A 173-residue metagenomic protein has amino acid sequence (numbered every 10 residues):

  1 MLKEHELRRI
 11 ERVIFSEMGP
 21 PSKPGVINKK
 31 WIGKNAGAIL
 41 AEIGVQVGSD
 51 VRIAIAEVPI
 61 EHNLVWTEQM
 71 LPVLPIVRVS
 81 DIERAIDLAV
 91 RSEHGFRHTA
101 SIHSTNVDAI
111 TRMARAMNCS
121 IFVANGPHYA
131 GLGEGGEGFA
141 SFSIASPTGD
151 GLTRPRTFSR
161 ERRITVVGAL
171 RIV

Functional and structural regions predicted by a protein language model:
M1-E61: ALDH superfamily catalytic-core signature
V45-V173: Conserved C-terminal structural/oligomerization subdomain of aldehyde/semialdehyde dehydrogenase
